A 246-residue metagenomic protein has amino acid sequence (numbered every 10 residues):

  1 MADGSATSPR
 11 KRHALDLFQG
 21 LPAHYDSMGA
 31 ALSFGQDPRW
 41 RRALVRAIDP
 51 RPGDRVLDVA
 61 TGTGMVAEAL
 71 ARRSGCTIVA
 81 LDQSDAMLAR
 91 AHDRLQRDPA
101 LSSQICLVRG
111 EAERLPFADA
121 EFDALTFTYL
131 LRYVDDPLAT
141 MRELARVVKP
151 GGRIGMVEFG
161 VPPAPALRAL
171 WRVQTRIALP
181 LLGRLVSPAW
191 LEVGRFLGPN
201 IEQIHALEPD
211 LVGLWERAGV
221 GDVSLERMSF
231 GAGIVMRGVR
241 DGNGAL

Functional and structural regions predicted by a protein language model:
M1-H24, V186: N-terminal, positively charged/glycine-rich alpha-helical extensions of SAM-dependent methyltransferases
P9-H13, G160-L214, S224: C-terminal alpha-helical "lid/dimerization" subdomain adjacent to the S-adenosyl-L-methionine
F34-D54: Conserved alpha-helix/loop element of class I SAM-dependent methyltransferases that forms part of the SAM/SAH-binding
R55-R114: Class I SAM-dependent methyltransferase SAM/SAH-binding core
E113-L125: A short acidic, Gly/Pro-enriched loop at the edge of an enzyme's catalytic core that lines a small-molecule cofactor
D123-P137: A short SAM/SAH-binding and catalytic strip from SAM-dependent methyltransferases
L138-R153: A short glycine-rich, Lys/Arg-flanked "PGG" loop and its adjoining helix->strand segment in the class I
A218-L246: Core SAM-dependent methyltransferase catalytic element
